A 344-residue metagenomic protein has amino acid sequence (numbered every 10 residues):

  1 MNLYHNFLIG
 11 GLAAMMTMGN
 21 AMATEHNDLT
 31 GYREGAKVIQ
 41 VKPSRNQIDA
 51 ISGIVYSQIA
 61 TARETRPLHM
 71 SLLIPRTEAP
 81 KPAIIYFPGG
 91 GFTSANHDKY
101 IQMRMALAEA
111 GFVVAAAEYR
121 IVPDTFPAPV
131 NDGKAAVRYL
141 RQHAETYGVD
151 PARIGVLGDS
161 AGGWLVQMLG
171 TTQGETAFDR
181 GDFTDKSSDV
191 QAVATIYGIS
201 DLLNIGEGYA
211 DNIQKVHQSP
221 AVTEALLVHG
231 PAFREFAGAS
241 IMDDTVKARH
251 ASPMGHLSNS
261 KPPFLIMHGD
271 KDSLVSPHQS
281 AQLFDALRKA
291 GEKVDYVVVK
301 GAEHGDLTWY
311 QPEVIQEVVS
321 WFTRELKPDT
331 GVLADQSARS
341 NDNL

Functional and structural regions predicted by a protein language model:
H26-E78: N-terminal cap/lid segment of alpha/beta-hydrolase-fold proteins
P43-N46, A210-H256, P262, K289: Mobile cap/lid helix-loop segments that gate and shape the active-site cleft of serine hydrolases
S57, A135-I213: Primarily recognizes the serine-hydrolase "nucleophile elbow" in alpha/beta-hydrolase and SGNH/GDSL folds
M70, P80-G91: Short beta-strand element of the alpha/beta-hydrolase
T93, L202, K271-V275: Acidic catalytic loop of the alpha/beta-hydrolase fold
A95-M103, A115-P151, T308-V314: Catalytic nucleophile-loop/oxyanion-hole region of alpha/beta-hydrolase and closely related hydrolase-like folds
S260, I266-H268, D272: Short beta-strand/loop motif that positions the catalytic acidic residue of the alpha/beta-hydrolase fold
Q311-L344: Catalytic active-site module of serine/aspartate enzymes centered on a nucleophile-bearing elbow/loop
